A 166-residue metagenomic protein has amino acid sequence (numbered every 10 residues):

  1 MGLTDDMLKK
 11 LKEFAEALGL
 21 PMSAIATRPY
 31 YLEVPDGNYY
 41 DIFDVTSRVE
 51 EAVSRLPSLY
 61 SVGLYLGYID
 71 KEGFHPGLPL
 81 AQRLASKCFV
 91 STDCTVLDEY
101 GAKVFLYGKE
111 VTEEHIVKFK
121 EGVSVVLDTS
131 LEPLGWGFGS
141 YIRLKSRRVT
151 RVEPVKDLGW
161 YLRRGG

Functional and structural regions predicted by a protein language model:
M1-G166: Polybasic, low-complexity RNA-engagement segments
